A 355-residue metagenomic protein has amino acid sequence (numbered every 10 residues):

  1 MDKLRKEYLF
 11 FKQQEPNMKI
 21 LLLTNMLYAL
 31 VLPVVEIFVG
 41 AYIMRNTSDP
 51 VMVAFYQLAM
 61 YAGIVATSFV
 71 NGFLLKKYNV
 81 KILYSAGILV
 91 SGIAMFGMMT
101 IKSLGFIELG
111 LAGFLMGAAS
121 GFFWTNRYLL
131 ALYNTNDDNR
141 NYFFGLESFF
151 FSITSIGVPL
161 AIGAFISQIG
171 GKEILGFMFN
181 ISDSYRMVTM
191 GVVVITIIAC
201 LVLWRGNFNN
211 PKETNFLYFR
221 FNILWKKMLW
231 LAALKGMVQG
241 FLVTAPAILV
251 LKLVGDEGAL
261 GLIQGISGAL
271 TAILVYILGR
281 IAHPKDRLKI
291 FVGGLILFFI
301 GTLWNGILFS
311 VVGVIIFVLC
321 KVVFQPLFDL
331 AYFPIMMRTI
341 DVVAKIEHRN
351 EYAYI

Functional and structural regions predicted by a protein language model:
D2-A66, I223-S267: Helix-loop boundary and gating motifs at the non-cytosolic
M26, G105-F123, A233, V312-D329: Hydrophobic core of transmembrane alpha-helices in multi-pass small-molecule transporters, especially MFS/SLC-type
A41, R45, F73, G157-D183 (+2 more regions): Transmembrane alpha-helix termini and helix-breaking/packing motifs in multi-pass membrane transporters
T67-V80, I166, L274-R287: Helix-to-loop junctions at the C-terminal end of transmembrane segments in multipass secondary transporters
L89-L104, I296-I315: C-terminal ends and interior cores of transmembrane alpha-helices in multi-pass membrane transporters/permeases
F122-N136, P246, P326-A344: Intracellular juxtamembrane helix-capping segments at the cytosolic ends of symmetry-related transmembrane helices
F144-I166, I355: Glycine-rich segments within core transmembrane alpha-helices of 12-TM secondary carriers
G170, G191-P211: C-terminal membrane-cytosol helix-exit motif in multi-pass small-molecule transporters
